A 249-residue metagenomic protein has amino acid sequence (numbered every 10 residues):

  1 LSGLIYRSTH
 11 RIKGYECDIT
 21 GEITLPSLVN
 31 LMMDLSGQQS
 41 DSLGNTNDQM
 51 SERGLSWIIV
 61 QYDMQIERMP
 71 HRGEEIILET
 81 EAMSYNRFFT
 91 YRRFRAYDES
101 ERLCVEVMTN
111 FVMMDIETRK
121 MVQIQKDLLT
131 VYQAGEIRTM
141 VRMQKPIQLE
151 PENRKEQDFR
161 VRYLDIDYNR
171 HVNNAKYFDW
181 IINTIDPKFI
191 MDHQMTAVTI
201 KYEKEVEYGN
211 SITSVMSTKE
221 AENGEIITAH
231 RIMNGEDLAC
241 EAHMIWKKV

Functional and structural regions predicted by a protein language model:
L1-I59, E106-M108, D115-T196: Hot-dog-fold acyl-thioester-processing enzymes
S2-S8, D63-I66, H71-K145, V206-Y208 (+1 more regions): HotDog/MaoC-like acyl-thioester-processing domains
G14-C17, S40, P70, A82 (+6 more regions): Functionally constrained cores in energy, signaling, and assembly domains
G54-M69, H193-E207: Small beta-barrel nucleic-acid-binding modules, principally OB-folds
E74-E75, P151-K155, Y208-S211: Short coil-to-beta-strand transition motifs
Q157-M244: Acidic/His-leaning functional-site neighborhoods
